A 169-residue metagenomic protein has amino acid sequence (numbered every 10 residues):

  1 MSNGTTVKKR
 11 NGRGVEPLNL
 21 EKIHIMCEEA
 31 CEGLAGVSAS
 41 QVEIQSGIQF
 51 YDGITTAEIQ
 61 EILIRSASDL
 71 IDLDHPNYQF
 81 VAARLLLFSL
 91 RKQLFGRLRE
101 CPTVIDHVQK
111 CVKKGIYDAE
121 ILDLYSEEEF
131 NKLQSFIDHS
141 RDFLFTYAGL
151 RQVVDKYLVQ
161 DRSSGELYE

Functional and structural regions predicted by a protein language model:
M1-E169: Extended catalytic cores of very large enzyme megasubunits
